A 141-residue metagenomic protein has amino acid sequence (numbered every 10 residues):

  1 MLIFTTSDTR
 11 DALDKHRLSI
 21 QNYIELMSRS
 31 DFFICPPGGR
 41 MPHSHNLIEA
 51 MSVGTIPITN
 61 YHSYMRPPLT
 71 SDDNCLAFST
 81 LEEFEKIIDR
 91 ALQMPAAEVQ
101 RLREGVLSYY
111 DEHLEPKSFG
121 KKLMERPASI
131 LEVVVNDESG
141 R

Functional and structural regions predicted by a protein language model:
M1-P68, D72, F78-A91, E98-L114 (+1 more regions): Donor nucleotide-activated moiety binding/catalytic core segment of transferases that use nucleotide-activated donors
P116-R141: C-terminal alpha-helical cap of glycosyltransferases
